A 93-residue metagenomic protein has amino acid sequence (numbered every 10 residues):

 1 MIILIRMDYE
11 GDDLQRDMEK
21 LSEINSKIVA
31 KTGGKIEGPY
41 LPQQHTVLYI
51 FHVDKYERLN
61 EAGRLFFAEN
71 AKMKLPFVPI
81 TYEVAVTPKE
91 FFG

Functional and structural regions predicted by a protein language model:
M1-T46, V53-E61, T81-G93: Short S/T/G/P-rich N-terminal loop/turn motif that feeds into the first structured element of a domain
S26-V29, F66-L75: A common structural junction motif
F51, F66-F67, F77, F91-F92: Phenylalanine-focused residue identity feature
N70-V86: Conserved short beta-strand edge segments in small beta-sheet-based binding/regulatory domains
